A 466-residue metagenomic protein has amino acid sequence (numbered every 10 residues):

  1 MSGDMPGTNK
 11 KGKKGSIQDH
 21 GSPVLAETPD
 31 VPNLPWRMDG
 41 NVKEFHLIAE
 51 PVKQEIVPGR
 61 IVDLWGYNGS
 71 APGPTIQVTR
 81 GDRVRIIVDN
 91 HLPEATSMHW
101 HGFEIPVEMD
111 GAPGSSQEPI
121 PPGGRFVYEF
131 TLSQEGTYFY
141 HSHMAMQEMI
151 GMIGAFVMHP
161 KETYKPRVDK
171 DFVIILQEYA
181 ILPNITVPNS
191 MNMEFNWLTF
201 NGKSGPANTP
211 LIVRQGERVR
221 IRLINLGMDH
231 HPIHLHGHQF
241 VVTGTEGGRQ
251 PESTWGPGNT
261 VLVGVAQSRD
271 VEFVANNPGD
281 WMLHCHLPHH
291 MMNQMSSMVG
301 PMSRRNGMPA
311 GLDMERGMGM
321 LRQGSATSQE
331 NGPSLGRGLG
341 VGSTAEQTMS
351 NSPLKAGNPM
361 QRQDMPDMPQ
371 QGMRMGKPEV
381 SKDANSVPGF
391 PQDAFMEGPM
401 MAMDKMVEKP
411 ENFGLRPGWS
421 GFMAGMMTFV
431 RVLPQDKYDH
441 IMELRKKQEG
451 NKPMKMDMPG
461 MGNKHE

Functional and structural regions predicted by a protein language model:
M1-E466: Copper-binding active sites and cupredoxin-like electron-transfer domains, recognizing His/Cys-rich ligand loops
